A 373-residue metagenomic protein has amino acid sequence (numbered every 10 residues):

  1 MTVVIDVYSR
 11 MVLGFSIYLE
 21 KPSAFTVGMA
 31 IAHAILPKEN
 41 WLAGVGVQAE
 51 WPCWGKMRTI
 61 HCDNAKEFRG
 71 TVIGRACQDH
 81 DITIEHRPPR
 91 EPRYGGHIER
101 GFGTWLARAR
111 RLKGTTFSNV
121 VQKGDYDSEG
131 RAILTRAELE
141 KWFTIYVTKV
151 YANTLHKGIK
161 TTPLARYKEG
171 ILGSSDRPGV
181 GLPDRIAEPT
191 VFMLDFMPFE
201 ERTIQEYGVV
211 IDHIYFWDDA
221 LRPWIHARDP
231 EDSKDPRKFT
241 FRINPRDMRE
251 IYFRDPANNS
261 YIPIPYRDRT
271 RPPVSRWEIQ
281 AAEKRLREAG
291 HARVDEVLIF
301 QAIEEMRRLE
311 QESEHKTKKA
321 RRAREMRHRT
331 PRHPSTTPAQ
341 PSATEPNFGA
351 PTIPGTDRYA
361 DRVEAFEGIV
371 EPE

Functional and structural regions predicted by a protein language model:
M1-G46, M57-H61, H86-P89: A short, conserved beta-strand element enriched in hydrophobic/aromatic residues
R10, D81-I82, F199: Short hydrophobic/aromatic segments of transmembrane alpha-helices and their interfaces
M11, R69, Y94, R249-E250: Eukaryotic short linear interaction motifs
Y18-K21, G103-R111, N119-T135, L164 (+6 more regions): Extended interaction regions within the primary functional domain
G46-A187, R228-E231: Globin-like tetrapyrrole-binding proteins
T144-E304: C-terminal, beta-rich DNA-binding module of retroviral/retroelements integrases
P263-I353, R358-Y359: Polybasic, proline/glycine-rich intrinsically disordered low-complexity segments
I353-E373: Long, low-complexity, intrinsically disordered segments
